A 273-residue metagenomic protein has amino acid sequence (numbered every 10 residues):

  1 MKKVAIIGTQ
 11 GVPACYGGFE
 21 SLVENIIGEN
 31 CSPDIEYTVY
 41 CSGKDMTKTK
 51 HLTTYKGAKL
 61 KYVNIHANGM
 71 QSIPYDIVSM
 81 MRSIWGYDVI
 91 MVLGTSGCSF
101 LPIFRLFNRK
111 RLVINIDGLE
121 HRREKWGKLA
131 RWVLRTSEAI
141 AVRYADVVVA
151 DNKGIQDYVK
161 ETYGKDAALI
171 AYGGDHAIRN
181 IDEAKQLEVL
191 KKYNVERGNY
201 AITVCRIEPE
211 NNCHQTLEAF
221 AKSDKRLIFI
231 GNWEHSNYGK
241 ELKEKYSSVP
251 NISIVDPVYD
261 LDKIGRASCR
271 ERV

Functional and structural regions predicted by a protein language model:
K2, T9-C15, E29-N68, G154-T162 (+1 more regions): N-terminal strand-loop element at the rim of the active site of nucleotide-sugar-dependent glycosyltransferases
A5-I7, L190-N211, L217-I230: Conserved donor-binding/catalytic core segment of Leloir-type glycosyltransferases
M46-T53, L187-E188, R226-N251, V255 (+1 more regions): Short, structured helix-loop element that forms part of the nucleotide-activated donor/catalytic region
Y55-M81, R123-A130: A short, charged, and often flexible helix/loop element on the N-terminal side of the glycosyltransferase catalytic
Q71-W85, V89-D117: An aromatic- and histidine-rich active-site surface loop
M81-I84, R131-V148: Membrane-proximal helix-turn-helix segments that form the acceptor-binding/catalytic region of lipid-linked
K125, G174-K192, E196-N199: Acidic anion/phosphate-binding donor-loop and adjacent secondary structure in glycosyltransferase catalytic cores
V142-L169, G174-R179: A short, active-site helix/loop in glycosyltransferases that binds the activated sugar's phosphate group
